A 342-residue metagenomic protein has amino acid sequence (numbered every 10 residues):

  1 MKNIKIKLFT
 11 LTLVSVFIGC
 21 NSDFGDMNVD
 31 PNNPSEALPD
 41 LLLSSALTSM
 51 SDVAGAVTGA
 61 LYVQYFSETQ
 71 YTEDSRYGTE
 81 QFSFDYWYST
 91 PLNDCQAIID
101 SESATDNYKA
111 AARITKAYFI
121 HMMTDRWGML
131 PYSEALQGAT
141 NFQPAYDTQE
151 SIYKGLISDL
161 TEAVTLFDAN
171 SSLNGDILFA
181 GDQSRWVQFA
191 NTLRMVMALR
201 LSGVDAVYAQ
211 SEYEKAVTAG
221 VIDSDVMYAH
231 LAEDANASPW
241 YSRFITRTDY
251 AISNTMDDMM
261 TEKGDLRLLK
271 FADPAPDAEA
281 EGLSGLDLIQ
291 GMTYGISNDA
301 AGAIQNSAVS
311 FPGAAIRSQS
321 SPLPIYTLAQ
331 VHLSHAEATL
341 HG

Functional and structural regions predicted by a protein language model:
M1-F9: Bacterial N-terminal signal peptides that target proteins for export
C20-S89, N93, A97, S101-A104: Membrane-proximal, proline-rich intrinsically disordered regions
E68-G175, S318-L323, H341: Conserved, well-structured interaction surfaces
G155-S224: Internal, well-ordered domain-core segments that constitute the primary functional module of diverse proteins
Y208-H335, L340-H341: Hydrophobic-face positions in mid-chain alpha helices that act as interaction patches
